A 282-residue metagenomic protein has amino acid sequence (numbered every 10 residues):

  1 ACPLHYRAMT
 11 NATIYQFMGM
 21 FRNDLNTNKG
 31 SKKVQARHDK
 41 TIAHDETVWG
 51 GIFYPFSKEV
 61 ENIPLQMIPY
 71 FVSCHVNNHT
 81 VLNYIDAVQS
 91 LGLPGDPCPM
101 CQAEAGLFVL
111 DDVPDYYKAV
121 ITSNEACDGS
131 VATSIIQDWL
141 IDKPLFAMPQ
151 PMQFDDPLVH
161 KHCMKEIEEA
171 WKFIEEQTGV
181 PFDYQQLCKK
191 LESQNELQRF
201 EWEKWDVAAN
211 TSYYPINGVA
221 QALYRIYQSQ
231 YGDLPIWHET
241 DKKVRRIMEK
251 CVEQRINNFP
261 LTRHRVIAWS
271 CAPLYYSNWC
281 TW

Functional and structural regions predicted by a protein language model:
A1-Q177, F182: Trp/Phe/Arg-rich N-terminal binding region typifying the photolyase-homology
A1-T41, K172-W282: A charged, amphipathic alpha-helical module
